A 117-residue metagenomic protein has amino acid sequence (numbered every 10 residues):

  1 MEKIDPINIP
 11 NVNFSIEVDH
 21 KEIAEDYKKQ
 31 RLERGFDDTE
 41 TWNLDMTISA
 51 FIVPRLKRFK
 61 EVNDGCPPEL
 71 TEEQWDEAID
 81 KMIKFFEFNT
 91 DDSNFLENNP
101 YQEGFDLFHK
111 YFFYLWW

Functional and structural regions predicted by a protein language model:
M1-W117: Long, non-globular targeting/processing and low-complexity regions
